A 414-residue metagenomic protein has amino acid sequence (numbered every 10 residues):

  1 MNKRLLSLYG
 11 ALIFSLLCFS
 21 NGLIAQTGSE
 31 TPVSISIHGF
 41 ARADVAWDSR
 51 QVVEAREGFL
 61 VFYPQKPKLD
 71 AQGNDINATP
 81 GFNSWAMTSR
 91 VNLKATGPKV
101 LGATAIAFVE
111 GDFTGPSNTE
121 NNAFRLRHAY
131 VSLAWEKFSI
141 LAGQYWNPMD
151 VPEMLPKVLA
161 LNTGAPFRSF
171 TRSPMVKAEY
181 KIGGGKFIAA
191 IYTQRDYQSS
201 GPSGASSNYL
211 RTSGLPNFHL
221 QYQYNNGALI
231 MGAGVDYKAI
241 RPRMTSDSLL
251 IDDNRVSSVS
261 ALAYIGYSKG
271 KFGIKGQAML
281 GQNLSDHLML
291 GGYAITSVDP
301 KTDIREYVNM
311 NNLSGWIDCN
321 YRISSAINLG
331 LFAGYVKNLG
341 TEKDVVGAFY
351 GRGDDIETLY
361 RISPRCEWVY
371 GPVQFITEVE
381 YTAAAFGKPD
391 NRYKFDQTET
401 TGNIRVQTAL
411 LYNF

Functional and structural regions predicted by a protein language model:
Y9-G22: Bacterial N-terminal signal peptides
S29, P80-N83, N118-A123, T163-F170 (+7 more regions): Replace "Gram-negative outer membrane beta-barrel proteins" with "bacterial and organellar outer membrane beta-barrel
E30-E57, P67-Y197, G214-L215, H219 (+2 more regions): Outer membrane beta-barrel
Q51-E54, T119-F124, P152-A160, Q198-L210 (+6 more regions): Outer-membrane beta-barrel translocator domains and adjoining extracellular loop/strand segments of Gram-negative
T104-G115, A189, G234-A239, Y335-V336 (+1 more regions): Transmembrane beta-strand segments that form the barrel wall of outer-membrane beta-barrel proteins
A228-D355: Detector for outer-membrane/organellar transmembrane beta-barrel domains, recognizing the amphipathic beta-strand
W368-Y370, T398-F414: Outer-membrane beta-barrel "beta-signal"
